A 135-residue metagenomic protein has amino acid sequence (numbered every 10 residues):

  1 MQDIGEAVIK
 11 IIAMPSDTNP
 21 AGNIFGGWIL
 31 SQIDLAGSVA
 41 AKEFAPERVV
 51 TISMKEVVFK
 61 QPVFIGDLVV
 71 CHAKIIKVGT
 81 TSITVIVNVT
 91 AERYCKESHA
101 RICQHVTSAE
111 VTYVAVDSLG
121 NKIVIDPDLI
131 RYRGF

Functional and structural regions predicted by a protein language model:
M1-V50, V114-F135: Hot-dog-fold acyl-thioester-processing enzymes
D3, A7-I9, F64-I65, I76-F135: HotDog/MaoC-like acyl-thioester-processing domains
I12, S16-D17, E56, V63 (+1 more regions): Generic hydrophobic-segment detector
P46-P62: Small beta-barrel nucleic-acid-binding modules, principally OB-folds
